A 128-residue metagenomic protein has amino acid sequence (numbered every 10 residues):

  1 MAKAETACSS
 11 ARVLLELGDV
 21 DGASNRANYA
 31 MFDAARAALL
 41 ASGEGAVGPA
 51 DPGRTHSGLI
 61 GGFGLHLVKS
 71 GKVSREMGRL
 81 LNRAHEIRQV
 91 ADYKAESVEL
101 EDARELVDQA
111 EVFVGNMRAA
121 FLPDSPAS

Functional and structural regions predicted by a protein language model:
M1-S128: Terminal alpha-helical segments
